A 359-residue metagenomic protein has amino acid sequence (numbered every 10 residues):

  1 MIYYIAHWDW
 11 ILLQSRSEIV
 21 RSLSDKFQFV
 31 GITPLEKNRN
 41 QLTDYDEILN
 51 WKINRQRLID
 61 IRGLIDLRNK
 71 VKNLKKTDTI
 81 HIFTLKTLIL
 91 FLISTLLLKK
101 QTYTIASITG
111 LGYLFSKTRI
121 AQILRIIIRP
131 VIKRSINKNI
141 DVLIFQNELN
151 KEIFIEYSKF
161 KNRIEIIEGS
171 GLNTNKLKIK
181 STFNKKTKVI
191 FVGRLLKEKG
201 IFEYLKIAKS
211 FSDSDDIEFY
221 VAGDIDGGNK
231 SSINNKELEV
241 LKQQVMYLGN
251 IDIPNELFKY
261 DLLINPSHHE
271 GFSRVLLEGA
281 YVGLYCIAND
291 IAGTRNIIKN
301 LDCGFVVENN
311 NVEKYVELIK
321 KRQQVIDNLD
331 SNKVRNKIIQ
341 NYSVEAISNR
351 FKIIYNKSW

Functional and structural regions predicted by a protein language model:
L13-E18, T187, F191-S210: A conserved mid-protein helix/loop that constitutes part of the nucleotide-sugar donor-binding site
I32-K37, V192, E218-I233: Glycosyltransferase donor-sugar binding loop
L49-N50, K133-K178: Donor nucleotide-sugar binding/catalytic pocket of nucleotide-sugar-dependent glycosyltransferases
I82-L90, I108-T109: Short His-centered aromatic/hydrophobic patch
S232-N250: Nucleotide-activated donor-binding/catalytic signature segment of Leloir-type glycosyltransferases, i.e., the conserved
H268: Aromatic "clamp/platform" in nucleotide-sugar-dependent glycosyltransferases that forms part of the donor/acceptor
Y285-A288: Short hydrophobic beta-strand element within catalytic cores of glycosyltransferases and related nucleotide-activated
N300-E313, K321-D327: Conserved acidic donor-binding segment of nucleotide-sugar-dependent glycosyltransferases
